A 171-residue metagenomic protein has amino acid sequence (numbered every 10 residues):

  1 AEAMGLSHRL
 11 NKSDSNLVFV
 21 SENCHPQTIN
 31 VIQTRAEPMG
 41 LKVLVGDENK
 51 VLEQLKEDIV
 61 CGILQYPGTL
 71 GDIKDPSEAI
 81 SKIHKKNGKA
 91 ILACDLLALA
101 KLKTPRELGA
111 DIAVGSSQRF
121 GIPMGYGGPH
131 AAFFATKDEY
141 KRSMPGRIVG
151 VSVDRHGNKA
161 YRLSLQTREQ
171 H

Functional and structural regions predicted by a protein language model:
A1-D58: PLP-dependent aspartate aminotransferase-fold enzymes
P26, K50-E53, Y66-I73, A98-A100 (+1 more regions): Short, small-residue-enriched loops and turns at beta-alpha junctions that line or gate enzyme active sites
I32-Q33, G62, D95, A132: Buried hydrophobic positions in well-ordered alpha/beta secondary-structure cores of metabolic enzymes
V45-N49, G62-I63, A90-C94, K101-T104: Pyridoxal 5′-phosphate
D58-V60, G88, L108-A113: Glycine-enriched alpha-helix->loop->beta-strand junction motifs that scaffold or abut catalytic
P67-N87, L97-T104: Active-site core of PLP-dependent enzymes with the aminotransferase class I/II
R106-I122: Conserved active-site segment immediately N-terminal to the catalytic lysine that forms the internal aldimine
F120-H171: Active-site C-terminal subdomain of aminotransferase-like
